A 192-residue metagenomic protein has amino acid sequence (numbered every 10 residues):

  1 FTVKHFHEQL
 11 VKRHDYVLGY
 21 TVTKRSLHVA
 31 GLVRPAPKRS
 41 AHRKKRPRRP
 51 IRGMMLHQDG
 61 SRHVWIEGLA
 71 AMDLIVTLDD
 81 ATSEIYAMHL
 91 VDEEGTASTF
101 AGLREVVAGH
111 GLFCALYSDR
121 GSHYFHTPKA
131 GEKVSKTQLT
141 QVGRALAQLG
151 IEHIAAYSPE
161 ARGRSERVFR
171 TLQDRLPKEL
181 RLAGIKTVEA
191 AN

Functional and structural regions predicted by a protein language model:
F1-V64, P128, K133, T137: Basic, flexible linker segments flanking DNA-binding modules in nucleic acid-interacting mobile-element proteins
V17, I51-L74, T82-A190: RNase H-like DDE/DDD metal-dependent nuclease/strand-transfer catalytic core used by mobile genetic elements
